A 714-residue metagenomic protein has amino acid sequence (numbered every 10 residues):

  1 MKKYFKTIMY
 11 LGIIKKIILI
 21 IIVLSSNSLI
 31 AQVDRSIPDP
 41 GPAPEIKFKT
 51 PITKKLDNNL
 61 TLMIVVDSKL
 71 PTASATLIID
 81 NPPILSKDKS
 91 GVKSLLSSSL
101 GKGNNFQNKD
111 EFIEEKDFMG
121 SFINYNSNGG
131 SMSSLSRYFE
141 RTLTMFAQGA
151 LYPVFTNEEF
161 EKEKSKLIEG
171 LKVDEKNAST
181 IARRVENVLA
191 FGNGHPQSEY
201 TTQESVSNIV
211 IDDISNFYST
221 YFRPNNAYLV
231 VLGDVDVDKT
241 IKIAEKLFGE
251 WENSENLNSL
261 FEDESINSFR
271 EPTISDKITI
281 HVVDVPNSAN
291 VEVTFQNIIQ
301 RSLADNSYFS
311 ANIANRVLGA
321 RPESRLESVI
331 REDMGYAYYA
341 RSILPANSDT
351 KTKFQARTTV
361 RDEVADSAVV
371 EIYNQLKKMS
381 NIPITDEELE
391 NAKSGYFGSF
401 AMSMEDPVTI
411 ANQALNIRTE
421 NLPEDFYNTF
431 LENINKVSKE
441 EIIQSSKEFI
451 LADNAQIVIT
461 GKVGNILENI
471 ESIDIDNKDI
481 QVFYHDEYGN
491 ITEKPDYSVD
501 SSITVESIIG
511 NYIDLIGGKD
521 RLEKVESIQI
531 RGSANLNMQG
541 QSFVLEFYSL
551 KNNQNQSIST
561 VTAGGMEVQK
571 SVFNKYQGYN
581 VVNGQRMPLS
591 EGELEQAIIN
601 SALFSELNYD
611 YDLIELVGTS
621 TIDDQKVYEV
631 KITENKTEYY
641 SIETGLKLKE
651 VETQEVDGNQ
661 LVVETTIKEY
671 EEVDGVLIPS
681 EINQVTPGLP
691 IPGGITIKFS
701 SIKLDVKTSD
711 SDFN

Functional and structural regions predicted by a protein language model:
Q32-P42, Y228-G233, E390-I503: C-terminal regions of mature proteins
V33-D34, D39, I113-F217, E387-V408 (+3 more regions): Acidic/histidine-enriched segments that form metal/cofactor-coordinating and catalytic pocket/exosite environments
V33-G41, Y228-T294, I299-R301, G461 (+1 more regions): An aromatic/glycine/proline-enriched structural segment found at the starts of mature extracellular/organellar domains
R35-K54, V188-A227, D263-R270, R301 (+2 more regions): Histidine-acidic residue clusters that define the catalytic metal-binding segment of zinc metallopeptidase domains
T76-S136, K176, P196-Y200, A320-Y338 (+1 more regions): M16/MPP (pitrilysin/insulinase) zinc-metallopeptidase core fold and M16-derived inactive scaffolds
G103-F106, S133-K164, L260, A320-R321 (+1 more regions): M16/insulysin-pitrilysin zinc metalloprotease superfamily fold
S205, D500-I503, S507, V572-K636 (+5 more regions): Flexible, processing/modification-adjacent segments and terminal tails in exported/periplasmic/extracellular proteins
T562, E567, D623-F713: Gly/Pro-enriched, hydrophobic low-complexity segments that function as extracytoplasmic propeptides/linkers
